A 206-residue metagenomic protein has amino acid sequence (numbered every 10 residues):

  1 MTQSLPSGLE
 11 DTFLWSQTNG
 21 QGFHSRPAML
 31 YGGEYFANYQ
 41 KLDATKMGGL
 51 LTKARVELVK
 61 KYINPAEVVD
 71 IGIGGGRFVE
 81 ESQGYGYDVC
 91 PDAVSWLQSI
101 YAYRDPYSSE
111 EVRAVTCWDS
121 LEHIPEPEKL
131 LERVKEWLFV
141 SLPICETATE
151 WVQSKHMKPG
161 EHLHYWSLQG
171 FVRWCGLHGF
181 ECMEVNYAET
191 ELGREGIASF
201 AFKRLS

Functional and structural regions predicted by a protein language model:
M1-A114, W118, E128-R133, W151 (+4 more regions): Conserved N-terminal segment of class I S-adenosyl-L-methionine
S120-H123: Hydrophobic adenine-recognition pocket in adenosine-nucleotide-binding enzymes
P125, A148: Glycine/Thr-rich phosphate-binding loops of Rossmann-like dinucleotide-binding domains
E136-T147: Conserved beta-strand signature within the Rossmann-like core of class I S-adenosyl-L-methionine
L177-F180: A structural motif corresponding to the C-terminal end of an alpha-helix and its immediate exit/capping segment
